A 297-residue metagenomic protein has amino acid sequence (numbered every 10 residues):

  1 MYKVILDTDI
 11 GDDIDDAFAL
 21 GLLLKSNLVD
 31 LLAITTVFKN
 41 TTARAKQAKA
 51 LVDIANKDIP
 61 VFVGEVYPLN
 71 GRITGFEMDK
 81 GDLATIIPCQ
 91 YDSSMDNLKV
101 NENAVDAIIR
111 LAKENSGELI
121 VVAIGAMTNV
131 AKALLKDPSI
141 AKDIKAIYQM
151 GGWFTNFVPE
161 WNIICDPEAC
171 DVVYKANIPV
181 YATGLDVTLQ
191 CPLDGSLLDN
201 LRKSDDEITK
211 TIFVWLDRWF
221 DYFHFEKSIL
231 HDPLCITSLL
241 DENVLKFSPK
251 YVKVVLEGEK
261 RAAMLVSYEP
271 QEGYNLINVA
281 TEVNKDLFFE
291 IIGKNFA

Functional and structural regions predicted by a protein language model:
M1-Y2, G21-S26, D30, I164-E168 (+1 more regions): Conformational coupling and interaction surfaces
Y2-A50, S93-S196: Active-site histidine-anchored catalytic micro-motif
T35-K39, V63-V66, K142-Q149, L185-V187 (+1 more regions): Short alpha-helical "patches" and their helix-cap loops
V37-A43, A55-D58, M150-W161, S204-E207 (+2 more regions): Generic structural signal for short, solvent-exposed loop/turn connectors between secondary structure elements
A45-E114, L276-N284, G293, A297: Metal-dependent C-N hydrolase catalytic cores
V61, V173, I236: A residue-level signal for conserved active-site and pocket-lining positions in enzyme catalytic cores
F62, D79, A123, Q149 (+1 more regions): Short glycine/serine/threonine-biased micro-segments
